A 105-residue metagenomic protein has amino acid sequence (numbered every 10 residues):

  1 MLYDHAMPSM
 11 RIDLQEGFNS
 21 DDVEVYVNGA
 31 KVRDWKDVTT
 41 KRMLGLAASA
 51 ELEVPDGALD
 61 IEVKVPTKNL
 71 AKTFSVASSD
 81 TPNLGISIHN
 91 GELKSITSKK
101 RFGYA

Functional and structural regions predicted by a protein language model:
M1-A105: Terminal leader/tail segments of proteins
